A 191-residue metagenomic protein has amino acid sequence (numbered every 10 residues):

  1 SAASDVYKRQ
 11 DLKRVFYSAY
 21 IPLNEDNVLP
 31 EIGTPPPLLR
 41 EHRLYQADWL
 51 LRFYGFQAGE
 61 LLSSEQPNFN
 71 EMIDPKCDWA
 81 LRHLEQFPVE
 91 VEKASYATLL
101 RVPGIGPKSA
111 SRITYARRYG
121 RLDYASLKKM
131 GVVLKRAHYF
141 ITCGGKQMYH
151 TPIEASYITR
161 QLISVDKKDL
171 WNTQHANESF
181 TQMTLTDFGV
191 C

Functional and structural regions predicted by a protein language model:
A2-Y7: Short, small-residue-biased leader/transition segments that mark boundaries at the very start of proteins
K8-L12, H138: Structural recognition of alpha->loop->beta junctions
K13-L38, Y54-H83: Flexible glycine/acidic-rich beta-alpha junction loops that bind and position SAM and/or redox cofactors in anaerobic
L38-Q46: Generic recognition of short, well-ordered alpha-helical interface segments
A47, I113: Conserved, mostly hydrophobic/aromatic
N68-T98, Y124-C191: C-terminal extensions
A116-R117: Residue-level signature of tetratricopeptide-repeat
